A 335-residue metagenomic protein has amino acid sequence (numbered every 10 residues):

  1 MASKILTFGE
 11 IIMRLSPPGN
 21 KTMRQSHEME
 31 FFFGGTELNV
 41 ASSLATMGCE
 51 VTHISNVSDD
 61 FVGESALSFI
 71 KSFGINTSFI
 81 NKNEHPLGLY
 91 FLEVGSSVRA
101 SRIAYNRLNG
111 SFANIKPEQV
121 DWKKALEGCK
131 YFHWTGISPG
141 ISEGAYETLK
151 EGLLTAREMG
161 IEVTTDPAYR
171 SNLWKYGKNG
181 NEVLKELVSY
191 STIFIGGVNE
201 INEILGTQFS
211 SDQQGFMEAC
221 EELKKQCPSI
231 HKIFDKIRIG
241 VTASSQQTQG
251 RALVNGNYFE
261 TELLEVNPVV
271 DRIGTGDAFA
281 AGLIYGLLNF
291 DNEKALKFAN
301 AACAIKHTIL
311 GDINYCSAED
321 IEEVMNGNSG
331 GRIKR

Functional and structural regions predicted by a protein language model:
M1-I75, S96-S97, P117, P268-V269 (+1 more regions): Glycine-rich phosphate/adenosyl-contacting loop at the front of the ribokinase-like
T7-K21, S245-E262: Acidic-glycine-rich active-site phosphate/pyrophosphate-binding loop
L44, G197, G276: Short, conserved phosphate/pyrophosphate- and ester-handling motifs at nucleotide-, phospho-/glycolipid
E50-I137, I321-R335: Conserved N-terminal subdomain of the carbohydrate kinase-like
L108, I137, A168-N172, N199 (+1 more regions): Active-site beta-loop-alpha junctions enriched in small/polar residues
T148-G160, E182-Y190: Catalytic-core regions built around general acid/base machinery
L173-V254: Conserved phosphate/ATP/ADP-binding segment of small-molecule kinases
E262-N328: Conserved post-catalytic alpha-helical subdomain immediately downstream of the catalytic base and nucleotide-binding
